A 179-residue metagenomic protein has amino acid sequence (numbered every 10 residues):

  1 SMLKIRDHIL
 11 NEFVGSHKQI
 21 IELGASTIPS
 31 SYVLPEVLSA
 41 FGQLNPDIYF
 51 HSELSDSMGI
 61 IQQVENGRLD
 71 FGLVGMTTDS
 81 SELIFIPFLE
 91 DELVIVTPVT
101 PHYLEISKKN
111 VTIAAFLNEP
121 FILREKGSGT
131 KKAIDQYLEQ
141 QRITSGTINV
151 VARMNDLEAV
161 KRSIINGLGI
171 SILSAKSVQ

Functional and structural regions predicted by a protein language model:
S1-E12: Alpha-helical "hinge/linker" immediately C-terminal to small N-terminal DNA-binding modules
L10, V14-I21, A115-N118: Immediate post-signal peptide segment of exported/extracytoplasmic ligand-binding proteins
K18-S81: Central regulatory/effector-binding core of bacterial HTH transcription factors
I20-G24, G72, V96, I122 (+1 more regions): Short, well-ordered beta-strand segments
Y49, Q63, G67-R68, P87 (+5 more regions): Conserved functional loop/turn residues at catalytic and ligand-binding sites
D56-I61, E65-L69, V74-G75, D135-Q179: Hydrophobic hinge/microswitch elements
F85-I122: Flexible hinge/capping segments at coil-to-helix
L104, V111, P120-R142, A175: Secondary-structure junction motif
